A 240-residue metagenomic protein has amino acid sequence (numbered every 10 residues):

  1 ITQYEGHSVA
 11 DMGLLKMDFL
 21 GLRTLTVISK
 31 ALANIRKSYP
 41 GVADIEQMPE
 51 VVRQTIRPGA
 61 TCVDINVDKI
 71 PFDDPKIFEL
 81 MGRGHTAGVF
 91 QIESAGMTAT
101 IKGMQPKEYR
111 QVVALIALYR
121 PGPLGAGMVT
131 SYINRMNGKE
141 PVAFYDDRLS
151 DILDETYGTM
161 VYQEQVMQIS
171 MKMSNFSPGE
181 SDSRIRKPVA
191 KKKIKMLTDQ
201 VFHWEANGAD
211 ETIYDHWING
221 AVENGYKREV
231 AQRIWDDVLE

Functional and structural regions predicted by a protein language model:
I1-E240: Mg2+-dependent phosphoryl-transfer active-site scaffold
